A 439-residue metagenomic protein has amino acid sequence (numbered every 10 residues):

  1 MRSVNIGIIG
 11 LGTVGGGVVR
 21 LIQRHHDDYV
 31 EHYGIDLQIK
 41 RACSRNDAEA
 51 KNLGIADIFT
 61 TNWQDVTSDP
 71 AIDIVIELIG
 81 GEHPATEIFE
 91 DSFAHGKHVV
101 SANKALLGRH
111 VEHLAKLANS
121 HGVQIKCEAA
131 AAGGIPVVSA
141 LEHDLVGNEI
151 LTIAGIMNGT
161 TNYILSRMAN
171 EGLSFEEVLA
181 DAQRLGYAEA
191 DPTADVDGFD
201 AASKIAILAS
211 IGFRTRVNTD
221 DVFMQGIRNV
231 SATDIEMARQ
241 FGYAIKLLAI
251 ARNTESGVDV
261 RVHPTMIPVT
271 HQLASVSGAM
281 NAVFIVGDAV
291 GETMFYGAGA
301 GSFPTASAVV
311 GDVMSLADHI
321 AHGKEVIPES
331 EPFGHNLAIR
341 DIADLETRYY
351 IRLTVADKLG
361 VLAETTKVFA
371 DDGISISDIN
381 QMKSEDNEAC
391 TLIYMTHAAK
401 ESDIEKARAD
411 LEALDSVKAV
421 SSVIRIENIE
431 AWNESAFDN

Functional and structural regions predicted by a protein language model:
M1-H95: N-terminal glycine-/serine-/threonine-rich beta1-alpha1-beta2 phosphate-ribose binding loop of Rossmann-like
R45-D47, K104-A105, E112, A129-A132 (+2 more regions): Short, ordered loop/turn segments at secondary-structure junctions
A85-D91, H95, K104-E142: Rossmann-fold NAD(P)-binding glycine/threonine-rich loop
H98-V100, I376: A short hydrophobic/small-residue beta-strand
N119-D200, I207: Rossmann-like NAD(P)H-binding beta-loop-alpha module
E177-S275, M280-A282, G301: Substrate-binding/catalytic subdomain of NAD(P)-dependent oxidoreductase enzymes
I227, G291-T293, G297-F303: Glycine-rich phosphate/pyrophosphate-binding beta-alpha loops
V313-N439: A conserved regulatory-domain signal marking ACT and ACT-like small-molecule sensing domains and adjacent regulatory
